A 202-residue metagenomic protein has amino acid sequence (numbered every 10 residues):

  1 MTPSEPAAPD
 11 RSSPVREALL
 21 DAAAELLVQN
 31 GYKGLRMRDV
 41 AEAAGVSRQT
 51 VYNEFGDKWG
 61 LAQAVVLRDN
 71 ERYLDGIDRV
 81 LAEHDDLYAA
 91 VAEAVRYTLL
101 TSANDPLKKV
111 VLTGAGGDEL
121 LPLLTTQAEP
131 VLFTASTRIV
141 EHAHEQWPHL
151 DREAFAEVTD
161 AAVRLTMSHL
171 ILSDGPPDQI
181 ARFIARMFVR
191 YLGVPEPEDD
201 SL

Functional and structural regions predicted by a protein language model:
M1-A43, G60-Q63: Basic, helix-initiating cap at the start of DNA-binding domains
S12, F155-T159, I180-A181: Short amphipathic alpha-helix in the helical subdomain of ABC transporter nucleotide-binding domains
L19-L27, Y73, I77, T98: Short hydrophobic clusters on alpha-helical segments that form packing/core surfaces in small helical domains
A44-F55: Short hydrophobic/aromatic patch on the recognition helix
A64, I77-N104, T159: Hydrophobic alpha-helical connector segments
L74, E119-D160: Amphipathic alpha-helical packing segments from all-alpha helical-bundle domains
E93, S102-A128, S136-T137: Amphipathic alpha-helical segments used for helix-helix packing
L100-N104, E141, E145, D160-Q179 (+1 more regions): Amphipathic C-terminal alpha-helical segment
